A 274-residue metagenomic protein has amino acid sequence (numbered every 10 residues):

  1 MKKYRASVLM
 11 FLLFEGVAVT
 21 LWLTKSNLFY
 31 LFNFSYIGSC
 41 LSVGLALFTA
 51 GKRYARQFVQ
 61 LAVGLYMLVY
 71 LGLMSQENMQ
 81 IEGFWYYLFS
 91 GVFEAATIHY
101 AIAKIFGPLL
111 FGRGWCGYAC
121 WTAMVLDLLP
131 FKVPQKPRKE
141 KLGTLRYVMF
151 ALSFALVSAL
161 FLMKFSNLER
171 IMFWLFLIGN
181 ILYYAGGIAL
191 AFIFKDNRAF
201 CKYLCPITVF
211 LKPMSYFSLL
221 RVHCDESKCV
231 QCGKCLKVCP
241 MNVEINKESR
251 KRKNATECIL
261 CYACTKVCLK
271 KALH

Functional and structural regions predicted by a protein language model:
M1-N246, T256, K266, K270-H274: Non-ligating segments of multi-cofactor redox enzymes
E248-C261: Short linker/helix segments within small regulatory modules
